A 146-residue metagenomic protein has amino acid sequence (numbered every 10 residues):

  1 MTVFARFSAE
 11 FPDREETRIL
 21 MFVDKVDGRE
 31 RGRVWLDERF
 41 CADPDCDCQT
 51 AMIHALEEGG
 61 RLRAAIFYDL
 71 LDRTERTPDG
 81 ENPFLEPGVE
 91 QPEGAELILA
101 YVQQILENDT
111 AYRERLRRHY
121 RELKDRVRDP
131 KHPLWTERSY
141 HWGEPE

Functional and structural regions predicted by a protein language model:
M1-F40: Negatively charged, low-complexity tracts enriched in Asp/Glu with abundant Ser/Thr
T2-V3, S8, D47, T77-E81 (+1 more regions): Eukaryotic low-complexity, non-globular regulatory regions
A5, A9, A42, A51 (+5 more regions): A sequence-composition feature that detects small, non-aromatic residues
S8, D24, V34-D43, E86 (+3 more regions): Short, flexible coil/linker segments at or flanking structured domains
E15, I19, P44, T74-R76: Residues in flexible loops and secondary-structure boundaries
D24-Y68: Amphipathic, interaction-prone secondary-structure segments
F67, L71-E146: Acidic, low-complexity intrinsically disordered segments
